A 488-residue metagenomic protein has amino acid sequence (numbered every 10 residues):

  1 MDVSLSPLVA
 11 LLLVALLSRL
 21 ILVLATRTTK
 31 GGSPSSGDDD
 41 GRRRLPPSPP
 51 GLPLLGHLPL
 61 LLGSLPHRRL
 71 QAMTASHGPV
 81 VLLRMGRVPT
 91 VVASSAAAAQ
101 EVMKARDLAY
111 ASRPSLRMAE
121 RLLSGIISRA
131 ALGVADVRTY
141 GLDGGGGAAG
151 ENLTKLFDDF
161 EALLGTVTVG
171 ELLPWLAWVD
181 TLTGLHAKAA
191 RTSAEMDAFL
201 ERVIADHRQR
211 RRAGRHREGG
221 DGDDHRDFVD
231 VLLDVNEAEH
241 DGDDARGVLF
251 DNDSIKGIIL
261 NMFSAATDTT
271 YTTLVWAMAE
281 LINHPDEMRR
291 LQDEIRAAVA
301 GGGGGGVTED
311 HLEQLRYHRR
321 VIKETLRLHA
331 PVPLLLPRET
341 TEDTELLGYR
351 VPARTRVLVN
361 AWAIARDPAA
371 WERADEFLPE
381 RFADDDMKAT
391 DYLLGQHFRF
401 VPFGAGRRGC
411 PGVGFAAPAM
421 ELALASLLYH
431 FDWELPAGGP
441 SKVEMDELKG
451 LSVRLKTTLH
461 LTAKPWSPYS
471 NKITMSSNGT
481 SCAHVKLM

Functional and structural regions predicted by a protein language model:
D2-R121, T192-E195, E342, R399: N-terminal membrane-proximal hinge/A-helix region immediately C-terminal to the signal-anchor transmembrane segment
S48-Q71, P89, L116-L132, A148-A205 (+6 more regions): Cytochrome P450 catalytic-domain helical core, especially the substrate-recognition surface and oxygen-activation
H57-A72, S76-G78, T308-G348, P368 (+2 more regions): Conserved cytochrome P450 K-helix E-x-x-R motif and the immediately C-terminal K′/meander segment
I127, T192, M196-L200, E239-R296 (+6 more regions): Central I-helix of cytochrome P450 enzymes
A162-T168, S193-T273, T308-L315, R319 (+2 more regions): Conserved cytochrome P450 catalytic core segment spanning the I/J/K helices
L260, L347, D385-M420, D446-L448: Cytochrome P450 heme-thiolate "Cys pocket" and heme-binding signature region
P285-E287, V357, V413-R454: Cytochrome P450 heme-binding "Cys pocket" and the immediately downstream C-terminal segment
H329, V359-T390, C482: Conserved cytochrome P450 K-helix/beta-meander segment immediately N-terminal to the heme-binding cysteine loop
